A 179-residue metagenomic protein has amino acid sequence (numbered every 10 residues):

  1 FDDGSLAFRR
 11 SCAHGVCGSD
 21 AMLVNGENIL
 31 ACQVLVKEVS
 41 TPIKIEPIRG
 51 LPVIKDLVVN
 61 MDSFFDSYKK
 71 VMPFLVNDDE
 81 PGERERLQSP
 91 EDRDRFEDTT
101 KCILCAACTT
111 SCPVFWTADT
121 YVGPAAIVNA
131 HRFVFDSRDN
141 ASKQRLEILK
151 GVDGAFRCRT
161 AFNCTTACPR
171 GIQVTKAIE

Functional and structural regions predicted by a protein language model:
F1-G4, E46-E179: Ferredoxin-type iron-sulfur electron-transfer modules in oxidoreductases and energy-metabolism complexes
R10-A13: Serine/threonine-rich, repeat-prone extracellular segments and beta-strand-based repeat modules of secreted/surface
D20: Conserved phosphate-handling catalytic cores of large alpha/beta enzymes
V24-G26: Short strand-turn-strand beta-turns centered on an Asx-Gly dipeptide
L35-V36: A generic structural motif
T41-I43: A short, basic-hydrophobic beta/loop patch
